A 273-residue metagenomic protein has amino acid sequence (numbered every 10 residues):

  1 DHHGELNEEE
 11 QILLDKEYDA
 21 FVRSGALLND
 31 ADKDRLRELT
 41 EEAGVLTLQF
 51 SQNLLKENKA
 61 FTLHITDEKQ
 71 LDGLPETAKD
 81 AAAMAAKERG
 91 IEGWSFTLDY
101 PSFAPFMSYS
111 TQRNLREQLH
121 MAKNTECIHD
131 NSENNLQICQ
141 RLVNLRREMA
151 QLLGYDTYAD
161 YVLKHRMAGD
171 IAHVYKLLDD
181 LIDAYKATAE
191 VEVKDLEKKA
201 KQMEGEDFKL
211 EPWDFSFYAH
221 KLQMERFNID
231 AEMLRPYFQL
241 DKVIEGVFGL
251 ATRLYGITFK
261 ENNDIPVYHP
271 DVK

Functional and structural regions predicted by a protein language model:
D1-H3: Long, charged all-alpha helical bundle/coiled-coil segments in cytosolic proteins
E5-D19, S132-L145: Short, 15-30-residue, compositionally biased linear elements with alpha-helical propensity or flexible coil
E8-E9, L13-L14, R37, E42-V45 (+4 more regions): Active-site-proximal, well-structured secondary-structure segments within enzyme catalytic domains
D19-S24, F227-I229: Short, charged/polar, low-complexity loop and linker segments that flank or interrupt alpha-helical bundles
V22, S102-F106, C127-S132, L163-V174 (+1 more regions): Second-shell loop/turn segments in exported
G25-L39, E126-Y161: A conserved hydrophobic secondary-structure block that centers on an alpha-helix together with its immediately flanking
D32-R35, L115, I138, V243 (+1 more regions): Stable alpha-helical elements in mature extracytoplasmic
E88-E126, F215, H269: Active-site-adjacent "gating/activation" loops or surface patches in catalytic cores
